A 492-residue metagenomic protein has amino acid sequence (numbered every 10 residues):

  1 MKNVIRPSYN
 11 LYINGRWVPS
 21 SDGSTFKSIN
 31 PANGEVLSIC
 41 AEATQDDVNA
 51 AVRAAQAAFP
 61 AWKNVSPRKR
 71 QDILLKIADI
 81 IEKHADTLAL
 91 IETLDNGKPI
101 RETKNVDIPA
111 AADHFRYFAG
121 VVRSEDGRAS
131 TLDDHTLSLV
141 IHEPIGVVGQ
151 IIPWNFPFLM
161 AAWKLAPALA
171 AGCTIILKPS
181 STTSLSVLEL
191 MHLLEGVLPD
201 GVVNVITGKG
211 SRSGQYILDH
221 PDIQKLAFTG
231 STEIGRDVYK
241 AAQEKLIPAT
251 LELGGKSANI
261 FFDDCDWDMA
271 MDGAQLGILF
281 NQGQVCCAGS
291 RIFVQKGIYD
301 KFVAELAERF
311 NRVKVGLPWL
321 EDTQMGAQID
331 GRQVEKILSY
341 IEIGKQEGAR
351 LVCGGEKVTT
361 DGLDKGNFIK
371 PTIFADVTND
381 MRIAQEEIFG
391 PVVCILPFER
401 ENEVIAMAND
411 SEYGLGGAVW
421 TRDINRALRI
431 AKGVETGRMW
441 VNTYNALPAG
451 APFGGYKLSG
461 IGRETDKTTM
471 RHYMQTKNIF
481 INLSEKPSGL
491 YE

Functional and structural regions predicted by a protein language model:
M1-A32: Hydrophobic face of amphipathic alpha-helices that form TPR/SEL1-like repeat modules and related alpha-solenoid
N33-I39, I223, I260, K314 (+3 more regions): Conserved C-terminal structural/oligomerization subdomain of aldehyde/semialdehyde dehydrogenase
G34, R70, E92, F115 (+9 more regions): Residue-level signal for inorganic ion chemistry
E35-E125, H135: Glycine-rich loop-to-alpha-helix module at the N-terminal edge of alpha/beta enzyme cores
V36-A43, A58-N64, Q150, N259-F262 (+5 more regions): Short, well-ordered beta-strand elements within core beta-sheets of diverse protein domains
F59, K63, A78-A85, A89 (+19 more regions): Structural signal for hydrophobic packing residues in well-ordered secondary-structure cores of soluble enzyme domains
D126-M269, F398: Rossmann-like NAD(P) dinucleotide-binding subdomain of oxidoreductase/dehydrogenase enzymes
E233-T378, V441, S488-E492: ALDH superfamily catalytic-core signature
